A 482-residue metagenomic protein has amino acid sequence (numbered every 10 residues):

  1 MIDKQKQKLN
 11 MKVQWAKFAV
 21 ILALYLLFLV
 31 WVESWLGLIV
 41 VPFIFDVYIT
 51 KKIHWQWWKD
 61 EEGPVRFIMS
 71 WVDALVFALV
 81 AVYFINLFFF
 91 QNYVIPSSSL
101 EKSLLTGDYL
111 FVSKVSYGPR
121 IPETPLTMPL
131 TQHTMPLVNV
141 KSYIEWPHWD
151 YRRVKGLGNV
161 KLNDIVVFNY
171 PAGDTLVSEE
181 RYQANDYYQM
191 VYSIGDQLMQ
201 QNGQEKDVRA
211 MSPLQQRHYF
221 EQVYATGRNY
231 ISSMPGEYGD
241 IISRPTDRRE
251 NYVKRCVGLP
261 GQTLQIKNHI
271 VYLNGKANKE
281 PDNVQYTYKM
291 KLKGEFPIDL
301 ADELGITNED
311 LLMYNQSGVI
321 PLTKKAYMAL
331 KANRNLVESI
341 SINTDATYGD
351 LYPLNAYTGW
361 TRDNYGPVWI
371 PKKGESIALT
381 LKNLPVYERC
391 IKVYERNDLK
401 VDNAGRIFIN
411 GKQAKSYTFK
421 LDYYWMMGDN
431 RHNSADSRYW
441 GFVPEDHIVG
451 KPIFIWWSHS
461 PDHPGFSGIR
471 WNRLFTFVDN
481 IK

Functional and structural regions predicted by a protein language model:
M1-K482: Extended hydrophobic leader/signal-anchor segments used for secretion and membrane insertion
